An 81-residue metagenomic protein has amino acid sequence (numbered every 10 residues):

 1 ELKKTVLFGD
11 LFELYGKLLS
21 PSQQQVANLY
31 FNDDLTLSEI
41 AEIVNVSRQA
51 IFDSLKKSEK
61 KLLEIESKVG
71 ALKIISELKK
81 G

Functional and structural regions predicted by a protein language model:
E1-T5: N-terminal leader segment of winged-helix/HTH proteins
D10-L19: Short amphipathic alpha-helical boundary/capping segments
P21-D33: Short amphipathic alpha helix immediately N-terminal
V26-A27, E39-A41, I51: Hydrophobic positions on the alpha-helical face of helix-turn-helix-like DNA-binding modules
S54-K57: Residues within the DNA-recognition helix of helix-turn-helix
E59-E66: C-terminal flanking helix
K68-G81: Intrinsically disordered, low-complexity basic tails/linkers immediately adjacent to helix-turn-helix/homeobox/MYB/SANT
